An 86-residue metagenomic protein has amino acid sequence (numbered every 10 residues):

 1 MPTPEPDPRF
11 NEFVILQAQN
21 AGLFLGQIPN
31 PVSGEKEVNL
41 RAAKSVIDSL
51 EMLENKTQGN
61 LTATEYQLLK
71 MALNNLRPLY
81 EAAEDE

Functional and structural regions predicted by a protein language model:
M1-M52, A63-E86: N-terminal intrinsically disordered, cationic/polar leader segments that include organellar targeting peptides
N55, N60-L61: Well-ordered alpha/beta subsegment
